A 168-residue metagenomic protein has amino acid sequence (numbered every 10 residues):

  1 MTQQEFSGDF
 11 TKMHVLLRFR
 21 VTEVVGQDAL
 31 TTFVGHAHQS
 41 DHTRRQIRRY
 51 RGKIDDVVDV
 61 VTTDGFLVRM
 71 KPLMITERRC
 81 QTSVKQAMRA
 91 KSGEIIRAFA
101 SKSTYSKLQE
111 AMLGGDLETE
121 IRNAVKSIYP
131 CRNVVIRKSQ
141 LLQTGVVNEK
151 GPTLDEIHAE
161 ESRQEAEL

Functional and structural regions predicted by a protein language model:
M1-C80: Hydrophobic-cavity lipid-handling domains and compact docking modules
Q86-L168: Positively charged, low-complexity, intrinsically disordered RNA-binding extensions
